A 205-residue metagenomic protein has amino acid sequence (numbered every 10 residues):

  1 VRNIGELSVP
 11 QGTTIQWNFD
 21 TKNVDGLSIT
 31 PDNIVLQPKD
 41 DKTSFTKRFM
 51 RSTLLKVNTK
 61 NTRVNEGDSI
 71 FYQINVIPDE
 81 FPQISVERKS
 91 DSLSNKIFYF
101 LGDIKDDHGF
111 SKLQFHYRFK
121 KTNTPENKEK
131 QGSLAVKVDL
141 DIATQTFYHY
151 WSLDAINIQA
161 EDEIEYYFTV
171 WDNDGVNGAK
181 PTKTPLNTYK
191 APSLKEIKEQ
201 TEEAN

Functional and structural regions predicted by a protein language model:
V1-N205: Extracytoplasmic/secretory ectodomains and luminal regions
